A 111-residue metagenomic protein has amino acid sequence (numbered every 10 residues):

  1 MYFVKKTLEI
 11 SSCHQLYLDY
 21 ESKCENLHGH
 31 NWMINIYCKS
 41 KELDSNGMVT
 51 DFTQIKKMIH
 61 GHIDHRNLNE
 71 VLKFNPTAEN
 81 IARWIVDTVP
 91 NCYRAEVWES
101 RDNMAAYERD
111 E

Functional and structural regions predicted by a protein language model:
M1-E111: Charge-rich, low-complexity N-terminal segments
